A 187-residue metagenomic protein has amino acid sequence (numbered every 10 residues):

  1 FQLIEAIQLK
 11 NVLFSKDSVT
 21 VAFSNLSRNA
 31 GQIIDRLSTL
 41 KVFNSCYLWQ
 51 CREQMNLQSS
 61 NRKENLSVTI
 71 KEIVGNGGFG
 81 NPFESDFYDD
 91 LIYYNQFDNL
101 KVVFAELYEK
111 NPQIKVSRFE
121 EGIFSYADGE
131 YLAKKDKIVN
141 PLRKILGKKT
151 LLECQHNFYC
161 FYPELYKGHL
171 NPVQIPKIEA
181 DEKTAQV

Functional and structural regions predicted by a protein language model:
F1-V187: Catalytic-core helical/loop segments in enzymes performing group transfer/polymerization on anionic/lipid-linked
